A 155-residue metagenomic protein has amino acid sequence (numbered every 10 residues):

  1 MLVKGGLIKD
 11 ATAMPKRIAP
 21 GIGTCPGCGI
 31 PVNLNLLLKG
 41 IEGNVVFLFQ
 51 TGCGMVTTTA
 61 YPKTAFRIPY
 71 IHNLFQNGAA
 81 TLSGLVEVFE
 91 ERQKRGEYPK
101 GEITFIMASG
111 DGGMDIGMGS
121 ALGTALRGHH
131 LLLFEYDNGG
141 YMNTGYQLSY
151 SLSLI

Functional and structural regions predicted by a protein language model:
L2-L133, G140-I155: Cofactor-binding active-site loop characterized by glycine-rich and histidine/acidic residues
